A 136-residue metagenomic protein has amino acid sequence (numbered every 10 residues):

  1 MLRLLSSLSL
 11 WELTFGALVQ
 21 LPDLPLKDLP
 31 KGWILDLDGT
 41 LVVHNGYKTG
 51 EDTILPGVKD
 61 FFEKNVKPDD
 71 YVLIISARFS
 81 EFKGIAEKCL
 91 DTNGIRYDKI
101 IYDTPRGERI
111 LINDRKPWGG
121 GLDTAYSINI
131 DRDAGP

Functional and structural regions predicted by a protein language model:
L2-P136: HAD-like aspartate-dependent phosphatase fold
